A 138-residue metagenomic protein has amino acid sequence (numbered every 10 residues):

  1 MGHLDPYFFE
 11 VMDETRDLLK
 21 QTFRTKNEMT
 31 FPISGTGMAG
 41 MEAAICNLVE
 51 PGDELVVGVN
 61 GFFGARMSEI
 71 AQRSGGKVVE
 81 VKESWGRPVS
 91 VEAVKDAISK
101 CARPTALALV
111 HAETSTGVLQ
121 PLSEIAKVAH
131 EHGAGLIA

Functional and structural regions predicted by a protein language model:
M1-A43, F62, R66-Q72: Conserved N-terminal alpha-helix of the aminotransferase class I/II PLP-enzyme fold
F31-S34, V57, E80-V81, A108-L109 (+1 more regions): General beta-strand structural signal in soluble alpha/beta enzymes
L48-A65: Conserved PLP-anchoring active-site segment centered on the Schiff-base-forming lysine
R66-K77, S84, K95-A97: Active-site-proximal loop->helix
E83-V89: Conserved phosphate-binding/catalytic loop of the ribokinase/pfkB sugar-kinase fold
V89-A138: Active-site phosphate-binding strand-loop segment of PLP-dependent enzymes
